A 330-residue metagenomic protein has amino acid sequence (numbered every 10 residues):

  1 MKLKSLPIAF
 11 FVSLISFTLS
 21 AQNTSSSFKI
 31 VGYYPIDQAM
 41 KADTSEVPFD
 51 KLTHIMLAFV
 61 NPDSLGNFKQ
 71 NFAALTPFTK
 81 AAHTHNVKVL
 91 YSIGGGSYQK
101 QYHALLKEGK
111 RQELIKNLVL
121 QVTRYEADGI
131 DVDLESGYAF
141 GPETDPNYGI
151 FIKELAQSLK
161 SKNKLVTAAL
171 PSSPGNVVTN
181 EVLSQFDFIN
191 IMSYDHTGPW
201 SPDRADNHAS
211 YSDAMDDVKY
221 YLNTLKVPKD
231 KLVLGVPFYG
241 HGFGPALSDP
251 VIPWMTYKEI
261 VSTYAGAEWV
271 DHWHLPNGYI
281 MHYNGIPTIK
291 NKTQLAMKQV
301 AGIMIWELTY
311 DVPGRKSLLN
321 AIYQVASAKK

Functional and structural regions predicted by a protein language model:
M1-T24: Bacterial Sec-dependent N-terminal signal peptides
N23-V122, N207, S212, S327: Glycan-recognition patch characteristic of GH18 chitinases/ENGases and related GlcNAc/peptidoglycan-binding proteins
S26-F28, T53, H85-V89, E126-D128 (+4 more regions): Short, well-ordered coil/turn segments that N-cap beta-strands
Y34-I36, F59, Y91-G95, L134-S136 (+4 more regions): A cross-domain feature marking catalytic cores of carbohydrate-active enzymes and several ubiquitous metabolic/repair
I55, Y91, V132, I189 (+3 more regions): Conserved, mostly hydrophobic/aromatic
L65-A73, K116, G137-S262: Substrate-binding surface in catalytic domains of secreted glycosidases
D133-V166, S172, T288-K330: Active-site and adjacent substrate-binding regions of carbohydrate-active enzymes
D230-Q299, N320-K330: Glycan-binding loop/region signatures in secreted carbohydrate-active enzymes
